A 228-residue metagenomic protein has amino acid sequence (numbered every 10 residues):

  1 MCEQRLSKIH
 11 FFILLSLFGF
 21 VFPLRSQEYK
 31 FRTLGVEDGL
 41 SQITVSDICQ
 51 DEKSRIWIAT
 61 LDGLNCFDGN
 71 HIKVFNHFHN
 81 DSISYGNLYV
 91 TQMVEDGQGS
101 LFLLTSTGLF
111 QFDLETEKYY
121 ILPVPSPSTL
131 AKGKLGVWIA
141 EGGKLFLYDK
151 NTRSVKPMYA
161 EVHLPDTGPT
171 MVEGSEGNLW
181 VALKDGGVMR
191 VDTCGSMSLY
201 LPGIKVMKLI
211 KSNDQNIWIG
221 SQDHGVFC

Functional and structural regions predicted by a protein language model:
M1-C228: Carboxylate-rich, polar loop motifs that coordinate divalent cations or form catalytic acidic clusters
